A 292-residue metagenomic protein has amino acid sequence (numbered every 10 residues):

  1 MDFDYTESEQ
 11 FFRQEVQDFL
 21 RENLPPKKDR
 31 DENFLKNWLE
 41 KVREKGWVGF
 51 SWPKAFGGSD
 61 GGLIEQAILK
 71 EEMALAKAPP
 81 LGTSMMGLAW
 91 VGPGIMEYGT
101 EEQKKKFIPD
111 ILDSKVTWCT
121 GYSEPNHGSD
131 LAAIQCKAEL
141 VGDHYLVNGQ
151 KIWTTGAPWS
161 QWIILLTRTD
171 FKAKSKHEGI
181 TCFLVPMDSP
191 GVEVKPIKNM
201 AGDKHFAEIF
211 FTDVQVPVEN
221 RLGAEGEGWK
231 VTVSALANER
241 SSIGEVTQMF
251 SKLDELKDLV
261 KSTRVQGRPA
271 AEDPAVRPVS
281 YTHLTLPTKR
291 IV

Functional and structural regions predicted by a protein language model:
M1-M86, E102-D113, D258, P269 (+1 more regions): Amphipathic, small/basic residue-rich leader segments at the start of a protein or domain
E9, G46, L69, T100 (+4 more regions): Buried hydrophobic positions in well-ordered alpha/beta secondary-structure cores of metabolic enzymes
L63-E65, K195, M200, H205-P274: A glycine-rich, basic-preceded beta-loop-alpha segment at the flavin cofactor/substrate interface of flavin-utilizing
G82-E102, G128: N-terminal glycine-rich flavin-associated loop
K115-Y122: A short, Trp-centered hydrophobic/proline-enriched beta-strand micro-motif
C136-E139: A structural signal for short hydrophobic beta-strand segments in well-ordered beta-sheet cores
D143-H144, N148-K195: A short core secondary-structure module
T282-I291: Conserved small/polar residues in nucleotide/adenosyl-binding loops
